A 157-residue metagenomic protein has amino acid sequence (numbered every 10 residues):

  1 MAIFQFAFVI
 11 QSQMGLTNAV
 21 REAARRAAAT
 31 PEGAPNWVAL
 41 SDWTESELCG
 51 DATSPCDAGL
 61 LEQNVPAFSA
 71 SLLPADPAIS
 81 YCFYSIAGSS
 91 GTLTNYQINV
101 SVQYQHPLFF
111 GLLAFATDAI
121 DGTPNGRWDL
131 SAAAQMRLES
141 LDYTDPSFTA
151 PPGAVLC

Functional and structural regions predicted by a protein language model:
M1-T17, R21: C-terminal juxtamembrane segment of a hydrophobic transmembrane alpha-helix
Q13, E22-C157: Short, conserved structural patches
